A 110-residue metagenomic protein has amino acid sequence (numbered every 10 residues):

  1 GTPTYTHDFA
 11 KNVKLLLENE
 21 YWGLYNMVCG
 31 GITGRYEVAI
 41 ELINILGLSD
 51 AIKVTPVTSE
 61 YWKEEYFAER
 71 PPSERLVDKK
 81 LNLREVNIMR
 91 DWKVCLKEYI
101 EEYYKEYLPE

Functional and structural regions predicted by a protein language model:
G1-E18: Substrate-positioning beta->alpha
G1-T4, T33, L76, N87-R90: Residue-level signal for the nucleotide or nucleotide-sugar donor/cofactor binding architecture
Y5, G30, P72: Glycine/small-residue-rich pyrophosphate-binding loop that anchors the diphosphate of NDP-sugar donors
T6, A10, R35-A39, E74 (+1 more regions): A general structural signal for well-ordered alpha-helical segments in protein cores
F9, M27, V38, L81 (+1 more regions): Non-catalytic, hydrophobic alpha-helical segments
N12, N19-Y66, Y103, Y107-L108: Mid/C-terminal beta-alpha module of Rossmann-like enzyme folds, strongest in SDR-family dehydrogenases/epimerases
E60-N82: A hydrophobic C-terminal alpha-helical subdomain
N82, D91-E110: Amphipathic terminal alpha-helices
